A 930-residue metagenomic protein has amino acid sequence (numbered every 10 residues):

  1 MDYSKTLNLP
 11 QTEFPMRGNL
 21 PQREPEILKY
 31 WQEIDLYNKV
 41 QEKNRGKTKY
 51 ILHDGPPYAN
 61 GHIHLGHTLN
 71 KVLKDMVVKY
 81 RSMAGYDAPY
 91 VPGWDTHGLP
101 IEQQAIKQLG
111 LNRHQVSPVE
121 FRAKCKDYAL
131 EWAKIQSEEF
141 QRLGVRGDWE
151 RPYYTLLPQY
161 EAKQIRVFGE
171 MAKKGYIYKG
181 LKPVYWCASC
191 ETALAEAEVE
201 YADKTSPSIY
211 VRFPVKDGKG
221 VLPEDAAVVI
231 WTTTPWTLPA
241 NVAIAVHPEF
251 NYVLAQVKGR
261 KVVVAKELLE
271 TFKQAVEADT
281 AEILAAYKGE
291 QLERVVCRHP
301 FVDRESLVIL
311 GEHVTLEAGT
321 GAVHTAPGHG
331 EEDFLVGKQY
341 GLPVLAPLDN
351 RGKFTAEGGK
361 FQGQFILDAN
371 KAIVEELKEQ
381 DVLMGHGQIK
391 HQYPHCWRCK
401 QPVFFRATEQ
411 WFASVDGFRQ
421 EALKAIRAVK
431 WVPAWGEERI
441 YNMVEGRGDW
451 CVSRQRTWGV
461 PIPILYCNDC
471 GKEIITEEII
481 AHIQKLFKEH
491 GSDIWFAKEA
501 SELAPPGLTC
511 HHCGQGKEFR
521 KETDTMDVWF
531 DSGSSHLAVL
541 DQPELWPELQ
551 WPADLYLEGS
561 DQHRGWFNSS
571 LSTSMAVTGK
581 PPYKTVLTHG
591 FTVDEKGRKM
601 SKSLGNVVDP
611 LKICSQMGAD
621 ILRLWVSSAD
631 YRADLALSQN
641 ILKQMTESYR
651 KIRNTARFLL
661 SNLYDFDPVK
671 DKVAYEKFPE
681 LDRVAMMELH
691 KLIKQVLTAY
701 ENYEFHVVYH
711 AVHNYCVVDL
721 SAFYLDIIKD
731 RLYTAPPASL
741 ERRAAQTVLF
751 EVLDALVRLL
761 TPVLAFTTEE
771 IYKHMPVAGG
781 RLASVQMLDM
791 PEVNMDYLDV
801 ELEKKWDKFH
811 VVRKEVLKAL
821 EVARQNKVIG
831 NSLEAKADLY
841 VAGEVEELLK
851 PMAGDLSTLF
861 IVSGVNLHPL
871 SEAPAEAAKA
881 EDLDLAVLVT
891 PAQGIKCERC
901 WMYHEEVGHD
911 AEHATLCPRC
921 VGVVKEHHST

Functional and structural regions predicted by a protein language model:
D2-L20, E26, Y30-I34, I106-P239 (+13 more regions): Residue patterns forming the tRNA-binding/recognition surfaces of aminoacyl-tRNA synthetases and related DALR
E42-Q104, Q164, I230-L238, A245 (+5 more regions): N-terminal catalytic cores of NTP/NDP-binding nucleotidyl/phosphoryl-transfer enzymes
N44, T48-G55, G66-L69, L73 (+18 more regions): Secondary-structure capping and boundary motifs in well-ordered enzyme cores
D95, V184, A188, L194-A202 (+8 more regions): Acidic, turn-prone loop/beta-hairpin segments
C187, C396, C467, C510-C513 (+2 more regions): Short cysteine-rich clusters marking metal-coordination/redox-active sites
E191, Q455, G471, G514-Q515 (+2 more regions): Cys/His-coordinated zinc-binding microdomains
P239, A243-I244, F250-A322, H329-E331 (+1 more regions): Protease-associated
Y340-G352, R456-W458, A481-D634: Alpha-helical recognition segments enriched in aromatics with Gly/Pro capping that present substrate-recognition
